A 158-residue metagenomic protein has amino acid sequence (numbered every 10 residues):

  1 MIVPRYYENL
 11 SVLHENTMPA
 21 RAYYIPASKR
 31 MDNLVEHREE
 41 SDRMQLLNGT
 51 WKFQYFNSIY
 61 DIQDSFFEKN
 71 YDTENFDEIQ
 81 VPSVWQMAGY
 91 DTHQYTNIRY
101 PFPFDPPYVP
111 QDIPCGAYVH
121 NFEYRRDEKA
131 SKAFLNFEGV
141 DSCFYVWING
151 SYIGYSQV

Functional and structural regions predicted by a protein language model:
I2-R21, P26-R38, K52-F56, V84-T92 (+1 more regions): Accessory beta-strand-rich segments of carbohydrate-active enzymes
E39, R43, F67-E68, P114: Generic detector of ordered secondary-structure context
R43-Q54: Mature N-terminal segment immediately following signal peptide/propeptide cleavage in secreted/periplasmic
L47-N48, T73, Y118-V119: Hydrophobic residues on conserved beta-strands that form the core of alpha/beta folds
K52-S58, S65-Q94: Predominantly extracellular/luminal regions of secreted and cell-surface proteins, especially disulfide-bonded
N70-E74, I98, I153-S156: Short, low-complexity, polar/charged sequence segments that are solvent-exposed and flexible
R99-P106: Surface-exposed acidic, glycine/proline-enriched linker/cap segments that occur as 15-30-residue helix-coil
